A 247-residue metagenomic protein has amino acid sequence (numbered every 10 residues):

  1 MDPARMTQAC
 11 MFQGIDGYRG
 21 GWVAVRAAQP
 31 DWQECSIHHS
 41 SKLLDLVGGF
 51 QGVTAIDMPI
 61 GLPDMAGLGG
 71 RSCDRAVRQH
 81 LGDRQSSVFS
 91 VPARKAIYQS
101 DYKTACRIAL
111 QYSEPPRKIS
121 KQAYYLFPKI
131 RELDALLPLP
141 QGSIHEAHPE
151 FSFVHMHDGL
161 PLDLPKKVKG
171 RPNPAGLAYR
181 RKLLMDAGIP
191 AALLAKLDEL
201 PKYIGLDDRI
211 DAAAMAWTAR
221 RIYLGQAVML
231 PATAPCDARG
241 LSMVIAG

Functional and structural regions predicted by a protein language model:
R5-G247: RNase H-like (RuvC/DEDD) metal-dependent nuclease/polynucleotide-processing core
